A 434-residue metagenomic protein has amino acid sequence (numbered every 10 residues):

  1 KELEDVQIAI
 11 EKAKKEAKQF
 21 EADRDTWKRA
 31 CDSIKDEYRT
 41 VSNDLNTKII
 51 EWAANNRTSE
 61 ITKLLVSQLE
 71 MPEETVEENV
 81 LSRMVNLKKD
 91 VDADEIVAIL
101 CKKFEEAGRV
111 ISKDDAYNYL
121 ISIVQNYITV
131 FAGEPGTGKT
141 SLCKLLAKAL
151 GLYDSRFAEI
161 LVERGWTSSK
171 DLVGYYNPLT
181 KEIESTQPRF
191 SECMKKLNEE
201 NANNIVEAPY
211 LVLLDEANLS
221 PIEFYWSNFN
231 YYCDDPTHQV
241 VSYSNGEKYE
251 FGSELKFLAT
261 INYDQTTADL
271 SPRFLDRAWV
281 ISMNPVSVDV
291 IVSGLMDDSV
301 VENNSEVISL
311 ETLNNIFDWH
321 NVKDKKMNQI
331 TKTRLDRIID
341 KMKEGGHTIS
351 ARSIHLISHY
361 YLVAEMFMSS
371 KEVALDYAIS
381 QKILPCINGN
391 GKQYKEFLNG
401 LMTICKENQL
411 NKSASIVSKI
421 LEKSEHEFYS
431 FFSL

Functional and structural regions predicted by a protein language model:
K1-L434: C-terminal regulatory/interaction module of P-loop NTP-utilizing enzymes
